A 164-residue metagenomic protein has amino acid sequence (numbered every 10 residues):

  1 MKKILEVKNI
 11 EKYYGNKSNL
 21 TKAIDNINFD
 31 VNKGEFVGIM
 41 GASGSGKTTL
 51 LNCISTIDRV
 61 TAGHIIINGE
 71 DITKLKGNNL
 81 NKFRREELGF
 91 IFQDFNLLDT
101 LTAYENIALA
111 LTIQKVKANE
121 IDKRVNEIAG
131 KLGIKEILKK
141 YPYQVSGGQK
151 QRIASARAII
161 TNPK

Functional and structural regions predicted by a protein language model:
K2-L5, I10-K164: ABC family nucleotide-binding domain
